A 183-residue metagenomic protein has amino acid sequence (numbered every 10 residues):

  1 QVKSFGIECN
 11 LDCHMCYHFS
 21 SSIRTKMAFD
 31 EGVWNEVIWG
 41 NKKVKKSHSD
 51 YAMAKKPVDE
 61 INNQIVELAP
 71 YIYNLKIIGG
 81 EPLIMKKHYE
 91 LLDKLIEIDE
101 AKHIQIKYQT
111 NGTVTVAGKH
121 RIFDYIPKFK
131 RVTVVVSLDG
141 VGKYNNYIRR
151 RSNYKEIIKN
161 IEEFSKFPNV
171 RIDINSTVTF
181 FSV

Functional and structural regions predicted by a protein language model:
Q1-E8, F19-K56, A69-K87, I98-G118 (+2 more regions): Core AdoMet radical
C13-C16: The canonical Cys-X-X-Cys-His
N62, L92, K119-F123, I158-E162: Generic structural signal for well-ordered alpha-helices, preferentially at hydrophobic/aromatic core positions
Q64-V66: An active-site-proximal structural segment forming one wall of the substrate-binding cleft that immediately precedes
L91-E97: Conserved Walker B catalytic segment
K166: Metal-ion-coordinating, acidic/His-rich active-site neighborhoods of enzymes acting on phosphate-containing substrates
